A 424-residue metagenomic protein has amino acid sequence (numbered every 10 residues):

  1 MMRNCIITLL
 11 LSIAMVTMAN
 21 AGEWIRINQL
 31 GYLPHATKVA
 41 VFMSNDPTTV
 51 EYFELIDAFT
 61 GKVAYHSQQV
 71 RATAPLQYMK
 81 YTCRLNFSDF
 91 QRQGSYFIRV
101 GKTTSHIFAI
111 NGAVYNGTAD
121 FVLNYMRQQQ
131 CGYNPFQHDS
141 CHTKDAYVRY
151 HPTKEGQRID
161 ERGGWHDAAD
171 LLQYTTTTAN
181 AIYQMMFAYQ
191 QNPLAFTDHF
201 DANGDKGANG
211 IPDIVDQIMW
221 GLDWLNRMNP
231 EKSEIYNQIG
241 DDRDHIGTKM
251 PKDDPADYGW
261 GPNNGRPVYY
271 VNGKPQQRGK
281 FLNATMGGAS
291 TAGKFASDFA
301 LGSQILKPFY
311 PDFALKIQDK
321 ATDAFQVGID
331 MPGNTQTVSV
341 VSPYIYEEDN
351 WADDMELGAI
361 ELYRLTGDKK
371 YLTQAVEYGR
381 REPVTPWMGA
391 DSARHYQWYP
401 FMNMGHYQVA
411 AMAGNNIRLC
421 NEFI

Functional and structural regions predicted by a protein language model:
M1-C5: Positively charged n-region of N-terminal signal peptides that target proteins for export
I7-T17: Bacterial N-terminal signal peptides
T17-M18, F42: Hydrophobic alpha-helical segments
G22-W24, V50-T82, F90-I107, Y115-I424: Glycan-recognition and catalytic cores of secretory/periplasmic carbohydrate-active enzymes
W24-D46: Contiguous beta-strand segments within globular domains
V39-V41, R84, F97: Beta-strand secondary-structure signal
